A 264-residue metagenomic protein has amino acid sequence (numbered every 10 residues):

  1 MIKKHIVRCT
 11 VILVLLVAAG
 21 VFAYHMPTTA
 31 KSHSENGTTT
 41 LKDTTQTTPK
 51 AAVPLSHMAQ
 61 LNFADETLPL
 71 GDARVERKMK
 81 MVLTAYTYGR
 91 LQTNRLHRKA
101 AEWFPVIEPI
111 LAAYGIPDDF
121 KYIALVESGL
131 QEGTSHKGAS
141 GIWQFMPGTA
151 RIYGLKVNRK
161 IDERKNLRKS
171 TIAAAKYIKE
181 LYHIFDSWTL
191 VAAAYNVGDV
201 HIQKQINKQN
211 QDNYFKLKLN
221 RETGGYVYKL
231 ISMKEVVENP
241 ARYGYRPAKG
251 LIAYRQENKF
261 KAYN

Functional and structural regions predicted by a protein language model:
I2-Y114, Y245-L251, N258-Y263: An acidic, Gly/Ser/Thr/Pro-rich helix-cap/linker signature
D43-Y86, G141-Q144, G148, N158 (+2 more regions): Catalytic and substrate-binding regions of cell-wall glycan-acting enzymes that process beta-1,4-linked
G89, T93-F104, A113-I116, S135-W143 (+4 more regions): Solvent-exposed, acidic/flexible segments
P105, P109, K121, I172-K179 (+2 more regions): Solvent-exposed, polar/charged alpha-helical surfaces in well-ordered, non-transmembrane soluble domains, broadly
P109-A112, R151, N207: Short polybasic/polar patches that bind polyanions
I116-Q131, V191-N196: Short, functionally critical alpha-helical segments immediately adjacent to catalytic or ligand/cofactor-binding
G133, I152-Y153, Q205: Residues that scaffold the ATP/ADP-binding catalytic core of kinase and kinase-like folds
G138-R159, A173, I178: Substrate-binding/active-site groove segments that recognize and process beta-1,4-linked N-acetyl-hexosamine
